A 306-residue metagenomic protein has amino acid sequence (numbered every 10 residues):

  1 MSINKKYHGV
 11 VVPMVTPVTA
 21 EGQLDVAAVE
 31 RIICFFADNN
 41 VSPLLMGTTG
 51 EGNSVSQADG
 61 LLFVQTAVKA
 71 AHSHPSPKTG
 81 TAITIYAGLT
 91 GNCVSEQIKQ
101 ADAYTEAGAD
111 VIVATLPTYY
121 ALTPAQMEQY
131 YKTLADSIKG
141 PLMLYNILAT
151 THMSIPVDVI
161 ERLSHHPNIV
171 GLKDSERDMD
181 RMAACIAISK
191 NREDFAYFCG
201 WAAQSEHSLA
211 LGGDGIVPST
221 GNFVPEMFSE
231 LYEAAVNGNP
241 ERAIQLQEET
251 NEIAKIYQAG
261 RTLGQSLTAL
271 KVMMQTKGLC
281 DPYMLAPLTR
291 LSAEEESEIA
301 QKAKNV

Functional and structural regions predicted by a protein language model:
S2-V12, T16-H152, T289: Active-site beta->alpha loop and helix N-cap motifs at the rims of alpha/beta catalytic domains
K6-T16, N39-N40, T220, V224-V306: C-terminal alpha-helical cap/extension of soluble enzyme domains
D25, V29, G60, Q97 (+6 more regions): Generic structural signal for well-ordered, non-membrane alpha-helical segments in soluble metabolic enzymes
V29, G60, V64, Q97 (+5 more regions): A general structural signal for well-ordered alpha-helical segments in protein cores
I32, F63, Y130, L163 (+2 more regions): A structural signal for short hydrophobic/aromatic patches embedded in well-ordered alpha helices
D136-S137, L148-A254: Catalytic alpha/beta core domains of metabolic enzymes, predominantly
